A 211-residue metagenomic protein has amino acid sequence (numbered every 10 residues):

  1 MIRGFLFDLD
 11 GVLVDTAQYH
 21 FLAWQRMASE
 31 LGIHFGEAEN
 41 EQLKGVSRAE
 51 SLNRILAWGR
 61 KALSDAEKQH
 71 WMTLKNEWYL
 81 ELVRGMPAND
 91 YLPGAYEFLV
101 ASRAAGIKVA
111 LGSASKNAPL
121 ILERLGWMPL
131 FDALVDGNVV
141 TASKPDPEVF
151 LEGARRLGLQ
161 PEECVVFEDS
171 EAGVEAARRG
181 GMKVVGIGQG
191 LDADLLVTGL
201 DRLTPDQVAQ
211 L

Functional and structural regions predicted by a protein language model:
M1-E41: Active-site neighborhood of HAD-like aspartate-dependent phosphohydrolases
M1-R3, E97-R103, S115-L211: Asp-based, Mg2+/Mn2+-dependent phosphohydrolase catalytic module
L13, Y91, L111, A142 (+1 more regions): Conserved SAM-binding loop
F21, Q25, R48-N53, M72 (+2 more regions): An amphipathic alpha-helix signature
M27-A28, A49-L63, I121, A154: Helix-loop "lid/cap" segments that line or gate small-molecule binding pockets
H34, L56-P93: Metal-dependent phosphoesterase signature
E81-L111: Short, acidic loop-to-helix structural element flanking the phosphoryl-transfer center in phosphate-processing enzymes
